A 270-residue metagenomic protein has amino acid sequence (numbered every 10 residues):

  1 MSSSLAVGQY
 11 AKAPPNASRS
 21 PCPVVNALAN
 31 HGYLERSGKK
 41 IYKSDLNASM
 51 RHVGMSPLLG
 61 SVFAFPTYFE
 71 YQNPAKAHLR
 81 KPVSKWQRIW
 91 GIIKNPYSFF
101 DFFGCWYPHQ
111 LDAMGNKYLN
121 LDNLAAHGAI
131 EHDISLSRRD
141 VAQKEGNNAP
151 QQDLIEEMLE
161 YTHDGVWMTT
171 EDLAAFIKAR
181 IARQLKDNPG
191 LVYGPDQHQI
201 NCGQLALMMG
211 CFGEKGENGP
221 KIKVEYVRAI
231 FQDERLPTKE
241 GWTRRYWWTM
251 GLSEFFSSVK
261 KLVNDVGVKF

Functional and structural regions predicted by a protein language model:
M1-V24, L28-A29, Y33-F270: Polar/charged low-complexity regulatory segments
